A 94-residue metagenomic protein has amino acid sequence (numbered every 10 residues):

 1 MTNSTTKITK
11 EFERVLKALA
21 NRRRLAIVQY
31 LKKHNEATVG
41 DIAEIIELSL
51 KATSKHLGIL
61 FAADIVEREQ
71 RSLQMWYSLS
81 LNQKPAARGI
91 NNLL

Functional and structural regions predicted by a protein language model:
T2-N3, E11-F12, K33, Q74-L94: Conserved segment of winged-helix/HTH DNA-binding domains
K17-A20, Q29-K33: Short, locally clustered residues in the helix-turn-helix/winged-helix DNA-binding domain
K17-R23, S80-Q83: Short helix-coil-helix linker/hinge
R22-L25, H34-T38: Short capping segments at the starts of secondary-structure elements
D41-A43: A short acidic, leucine-rich amphipathic alpha-helix
K51: Key DNA-contact positions within bacterial/archaeal DNA-binding proteins
A62-R71, S78: Beta-hairpin "wing" of winged helix-turn-helix
